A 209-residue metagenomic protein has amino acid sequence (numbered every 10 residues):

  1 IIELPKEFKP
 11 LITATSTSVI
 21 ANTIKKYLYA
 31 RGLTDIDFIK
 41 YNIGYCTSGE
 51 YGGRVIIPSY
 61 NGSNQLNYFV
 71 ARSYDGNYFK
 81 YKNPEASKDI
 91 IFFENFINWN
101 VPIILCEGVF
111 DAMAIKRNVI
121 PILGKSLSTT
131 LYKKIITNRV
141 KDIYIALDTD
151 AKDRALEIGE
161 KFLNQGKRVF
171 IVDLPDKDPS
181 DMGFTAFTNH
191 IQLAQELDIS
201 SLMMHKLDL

Functional and structural regions predicted by a protein language model:
I1-I56, Y60-S63, I97-N98, K133 (+2 more regions): TOPRIM metal-binding catalytic domain and adjacent DNA-binding surface shared by DnaG-type primases
L28, N64, I145, P179: A residue-level signal for conserved active-site and pocket-lining positions in enzyme catalytic cores
S48-D142: Phosphate-handling DNA/RNA-contact segment within nucleic-acid enzymes
V55, I136-V140, S180-L193: Short, surface-exposed amphipathic charged segments that create phosphate/polyanion-binding patches used for binding
L105, K141-R154: Acidic beta-strand-to-loop metal/phosphate-binding motif
R154-G166: Short, aromatic/basic amphipathic alpha-helical patches
V169-D178: A generic structural motif
